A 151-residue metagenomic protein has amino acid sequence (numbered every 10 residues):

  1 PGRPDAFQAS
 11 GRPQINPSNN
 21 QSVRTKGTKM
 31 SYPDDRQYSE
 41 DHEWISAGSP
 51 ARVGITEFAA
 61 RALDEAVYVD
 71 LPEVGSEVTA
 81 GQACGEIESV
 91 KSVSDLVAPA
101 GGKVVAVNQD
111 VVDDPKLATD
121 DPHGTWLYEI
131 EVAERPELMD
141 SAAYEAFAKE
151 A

Functional and structural regions predicted by a protein language model:
P1-P4: Short linear segments in intrinsically disordered or otherwise low-structure-confidence regions
F7-K29: Short, Lys/Arg-enriched N-terminal segments with co-localized hydrophobic residues within the first ~10-30 amino acids
T25-A83, K116, D120-A151: Acidic, low-complexity mobile loops and tails
E88-V97, D114-K116: Short, Lys/Arg- and Gly-enriched loop/turn segments at beta-strand edges
V104-D120: Short, charge-rich, low-complexity interaction segments located in flexible loops at or near secondary-structure
